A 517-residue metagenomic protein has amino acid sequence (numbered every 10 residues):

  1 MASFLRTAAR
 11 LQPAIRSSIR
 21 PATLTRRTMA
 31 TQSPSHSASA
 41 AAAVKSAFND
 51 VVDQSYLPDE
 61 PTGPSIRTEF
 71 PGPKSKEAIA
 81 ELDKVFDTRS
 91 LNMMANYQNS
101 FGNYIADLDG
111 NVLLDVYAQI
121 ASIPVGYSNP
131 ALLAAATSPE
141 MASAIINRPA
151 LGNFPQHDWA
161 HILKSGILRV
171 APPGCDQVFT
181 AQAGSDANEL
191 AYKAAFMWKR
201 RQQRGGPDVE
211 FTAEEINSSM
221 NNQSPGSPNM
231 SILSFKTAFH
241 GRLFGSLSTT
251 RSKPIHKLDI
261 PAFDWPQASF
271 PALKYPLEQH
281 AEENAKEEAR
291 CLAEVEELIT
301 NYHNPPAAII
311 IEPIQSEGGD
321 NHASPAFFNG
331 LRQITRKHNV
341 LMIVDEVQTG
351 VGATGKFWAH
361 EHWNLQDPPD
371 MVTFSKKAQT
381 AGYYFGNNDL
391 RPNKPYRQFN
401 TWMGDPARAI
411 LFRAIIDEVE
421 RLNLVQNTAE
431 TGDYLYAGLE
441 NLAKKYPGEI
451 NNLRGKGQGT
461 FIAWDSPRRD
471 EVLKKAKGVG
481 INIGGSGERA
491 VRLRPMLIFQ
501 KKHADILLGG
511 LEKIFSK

Functional and structural regions predicted by a protein language model:
M1-D50: N-terminal mitochondrial targeting presequence
H36-K517: Conserved N-terminal phosphate-binding loop of PLP-dependent enzymes in the Aspartate aminotransferase
